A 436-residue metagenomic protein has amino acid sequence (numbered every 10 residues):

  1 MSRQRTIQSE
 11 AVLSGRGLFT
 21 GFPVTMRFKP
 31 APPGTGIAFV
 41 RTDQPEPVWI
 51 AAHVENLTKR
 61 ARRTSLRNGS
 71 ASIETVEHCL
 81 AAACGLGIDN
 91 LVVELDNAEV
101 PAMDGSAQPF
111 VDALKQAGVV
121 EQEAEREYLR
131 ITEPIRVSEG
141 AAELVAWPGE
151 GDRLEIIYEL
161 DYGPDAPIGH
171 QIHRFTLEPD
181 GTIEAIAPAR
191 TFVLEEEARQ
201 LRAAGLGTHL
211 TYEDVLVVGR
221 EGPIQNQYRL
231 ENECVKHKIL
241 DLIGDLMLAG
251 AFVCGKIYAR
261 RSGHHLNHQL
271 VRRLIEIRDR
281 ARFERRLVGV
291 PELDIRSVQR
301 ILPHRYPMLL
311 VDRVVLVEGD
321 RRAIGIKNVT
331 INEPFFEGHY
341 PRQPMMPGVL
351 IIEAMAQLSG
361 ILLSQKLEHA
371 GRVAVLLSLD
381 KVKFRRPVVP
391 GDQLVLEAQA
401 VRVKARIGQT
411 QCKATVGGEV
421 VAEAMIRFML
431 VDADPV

Functional and structural regions predicted by a protein language model:
M1-D89, E94-L287: C-terminal regulatory domains involved in ligand/effector binding and gene-expression control
T6-E10, L293-V298, L394-L396: Short Pro/Gly-enriched beta-strand edge/turn motifs at strand-loop
S70, V375-D380, K404: Short, structured beta-strand/loop micro-motifs enriched in basic residues and often containing a Trp
G85-G87, P387-V395, V401-I407: Beta-rich strand-turn-strand
I172-T191, M346, A414-D434: Flexible glycine-rich active-site/ligand-binding loops centered on an Asp-His dyad
K236-A249, V314, R321, M345-G371: Active-site helix/loop of acyl-thioester processing domains in fatty-acid/polyketide metabolism, spanning hotdog-fold
R280-M345, Q365, A370-V373, R385-V389 (+3 more regions): Non-catalytic linker/capping segments at the edges of enzyme domains
